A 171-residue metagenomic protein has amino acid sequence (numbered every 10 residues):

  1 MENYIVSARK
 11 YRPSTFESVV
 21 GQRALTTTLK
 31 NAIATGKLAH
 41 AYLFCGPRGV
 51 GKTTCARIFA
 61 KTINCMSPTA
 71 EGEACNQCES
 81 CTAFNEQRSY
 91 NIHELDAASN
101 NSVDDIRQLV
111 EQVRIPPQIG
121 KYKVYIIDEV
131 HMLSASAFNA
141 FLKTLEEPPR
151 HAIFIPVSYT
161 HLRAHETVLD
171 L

Functional and structural regions predicted by a protein language model:
M1-R163: P-loop/Walker A NTP-binding region and its immediately flanking N-terminal helices in P-loop NTPase folds
H161, V168-L171: Single conserved hydrophobic/aromatic residue that forms the stacking wall/gate of nucleotide- or nucleobase-binding
